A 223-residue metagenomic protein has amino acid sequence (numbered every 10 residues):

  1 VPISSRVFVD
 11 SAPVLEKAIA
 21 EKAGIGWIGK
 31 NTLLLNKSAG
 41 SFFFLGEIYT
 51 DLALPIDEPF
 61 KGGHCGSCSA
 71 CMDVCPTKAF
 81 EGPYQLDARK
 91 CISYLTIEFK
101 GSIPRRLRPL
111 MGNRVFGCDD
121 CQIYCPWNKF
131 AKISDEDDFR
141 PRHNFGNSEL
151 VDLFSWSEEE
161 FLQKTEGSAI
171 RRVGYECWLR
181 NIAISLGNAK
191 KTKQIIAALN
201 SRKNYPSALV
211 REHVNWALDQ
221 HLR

Functional and structural regions predicted by a protein language model:
V1-N144: Catalytic cores of enzyme domains
R142-E176, A183: Alpha-helical adaptor scaffolds
F161-K164, K191-K203, R223: Amphipathic alpha-helical scaffolding segments comprising HEAT/armadillo-like alpha-solenoid repeats
R171-V173, S201-V210: Short coil turns that connect the paired helices of HEAT/ARM alpha-solenoid repeats
I182-A183, V214-N215: Conserved hydrophobic register position within alpha-solenoid helical repeats
A189, A217-L222: TPR/TPR-like alpha-solenoid repeats
